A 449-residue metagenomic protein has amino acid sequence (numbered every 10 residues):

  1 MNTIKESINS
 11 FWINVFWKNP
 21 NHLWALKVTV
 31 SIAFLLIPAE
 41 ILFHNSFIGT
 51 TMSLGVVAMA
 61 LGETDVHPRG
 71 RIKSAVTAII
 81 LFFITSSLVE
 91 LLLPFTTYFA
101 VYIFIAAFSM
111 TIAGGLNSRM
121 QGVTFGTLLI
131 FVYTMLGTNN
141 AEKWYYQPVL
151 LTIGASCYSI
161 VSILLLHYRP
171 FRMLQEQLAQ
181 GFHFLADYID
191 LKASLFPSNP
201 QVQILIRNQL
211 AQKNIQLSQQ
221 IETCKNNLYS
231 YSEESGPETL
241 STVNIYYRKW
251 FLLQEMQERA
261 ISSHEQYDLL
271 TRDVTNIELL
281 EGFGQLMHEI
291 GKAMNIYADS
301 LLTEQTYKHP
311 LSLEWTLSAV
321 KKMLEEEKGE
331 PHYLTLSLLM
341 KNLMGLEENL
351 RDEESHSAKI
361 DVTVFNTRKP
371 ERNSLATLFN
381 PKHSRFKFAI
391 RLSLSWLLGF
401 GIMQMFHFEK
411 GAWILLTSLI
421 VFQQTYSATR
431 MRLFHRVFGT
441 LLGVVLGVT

Functional and structural regions predicted by a protein language model:
M1-A33, K143, Y158, S162-L397 (+2 more regions): Cytosolic regulatory and coupling regions of membrane transport/channel systems
M1-T127, Y133-S156, I160-V161, L165-L166 (+1 more regions): Alpha-helical transmembrane segments and their membrane-interface boundaries that form or gate the permeation pathway
